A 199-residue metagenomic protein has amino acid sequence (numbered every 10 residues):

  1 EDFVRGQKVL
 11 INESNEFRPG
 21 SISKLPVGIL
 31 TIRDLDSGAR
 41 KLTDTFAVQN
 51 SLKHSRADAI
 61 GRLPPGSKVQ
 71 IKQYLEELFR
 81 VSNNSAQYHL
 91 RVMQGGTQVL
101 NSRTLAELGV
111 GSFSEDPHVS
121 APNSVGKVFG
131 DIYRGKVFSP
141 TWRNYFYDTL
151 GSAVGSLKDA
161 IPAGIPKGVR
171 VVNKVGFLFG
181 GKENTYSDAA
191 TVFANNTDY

Functional and structural regions predicted by a protein language model:
E1-E115: Active-site-adjacent loops and short helices of periplasmic peptidoglycan-processing enzymes
E1-R5, L63-P65, I71-L75, A86-Y199: Penicillin-recognizing serine hydrolase domain
